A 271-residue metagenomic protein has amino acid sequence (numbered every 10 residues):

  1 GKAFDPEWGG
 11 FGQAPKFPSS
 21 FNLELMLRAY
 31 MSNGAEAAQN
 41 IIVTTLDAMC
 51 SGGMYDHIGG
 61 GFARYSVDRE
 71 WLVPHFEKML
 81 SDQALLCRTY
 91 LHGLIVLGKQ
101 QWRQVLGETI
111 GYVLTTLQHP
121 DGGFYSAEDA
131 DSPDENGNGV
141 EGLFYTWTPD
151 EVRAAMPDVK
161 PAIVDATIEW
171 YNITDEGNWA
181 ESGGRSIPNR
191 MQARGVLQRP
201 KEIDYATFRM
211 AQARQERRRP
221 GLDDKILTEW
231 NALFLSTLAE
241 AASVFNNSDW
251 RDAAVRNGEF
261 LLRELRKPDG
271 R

Functional and structural regions predicted by a protein language model:
G1-R271: Glycan-recognition and catalytic cores of secretory/periplasmic carbohydrate-active enzymes
